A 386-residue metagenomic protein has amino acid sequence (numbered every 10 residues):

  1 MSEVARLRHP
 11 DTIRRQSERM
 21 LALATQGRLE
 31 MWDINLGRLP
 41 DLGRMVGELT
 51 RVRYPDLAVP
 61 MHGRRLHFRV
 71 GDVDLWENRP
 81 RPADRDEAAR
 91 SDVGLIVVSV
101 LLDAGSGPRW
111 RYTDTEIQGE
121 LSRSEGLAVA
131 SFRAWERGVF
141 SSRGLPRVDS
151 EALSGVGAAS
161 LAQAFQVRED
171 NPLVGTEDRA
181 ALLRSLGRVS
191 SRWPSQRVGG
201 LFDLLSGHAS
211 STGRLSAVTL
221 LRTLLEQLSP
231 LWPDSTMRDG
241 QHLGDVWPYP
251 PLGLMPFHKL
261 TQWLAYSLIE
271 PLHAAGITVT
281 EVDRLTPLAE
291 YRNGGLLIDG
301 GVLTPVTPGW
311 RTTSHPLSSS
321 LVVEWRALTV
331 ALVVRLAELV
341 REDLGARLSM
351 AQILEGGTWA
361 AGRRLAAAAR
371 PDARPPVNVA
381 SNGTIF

Functional and structural regions predicted by a protein language model:
S2-L153: An N-terminal, globular interaction/scaffold subdomain
P82-A89, V93, A209-S216, G253 (+1 more regions): Non-transmembrane, amphipathic alpha-helical segments
V98, L102-S106, L225, S229-P233 (+2 more regions): Hydrophobic/aromatic-lined pockets within catalytic cores
P108-G213: Conserved, well-structured core segments that form the ligand-binding/active-site neighborhood of functional domains
W110-D114, T236-H242, A351-Q352: Short coil/turn segments at secondary-structure boundaries
P172-T261: Loop-centered beta-sheet repeat module
P251-F386: C-terminal structured domains
